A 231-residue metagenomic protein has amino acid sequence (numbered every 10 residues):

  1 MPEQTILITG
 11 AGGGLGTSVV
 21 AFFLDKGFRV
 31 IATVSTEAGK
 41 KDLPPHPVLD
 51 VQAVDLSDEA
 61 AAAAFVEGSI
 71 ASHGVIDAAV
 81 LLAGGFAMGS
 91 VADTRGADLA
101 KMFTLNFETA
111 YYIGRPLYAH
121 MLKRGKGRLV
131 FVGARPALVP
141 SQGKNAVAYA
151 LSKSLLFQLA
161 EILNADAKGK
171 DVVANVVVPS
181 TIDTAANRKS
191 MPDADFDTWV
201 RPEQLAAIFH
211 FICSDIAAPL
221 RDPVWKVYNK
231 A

Functional and structural regions predicted by a protein language model:
Q4, V75-I76, M121-A134, G169-V173 (+1 more regions): Active-site loop of short-chain dehydrogenase/reductase
T9, I76-G84, N106, F131 (+1 more regions): Rossmann-fold scaffold of SDR-type NAD(P)-dependent oxidoreductases
G12, G16, V20: N-terminal Rossmann NAD(P)H-binding glycine-rich loop of SDR-like oxidoreductase domains
H46-A60: Rossmann-fold cofactor-recognition segment
G85, A92-Y112, K126, V130 (+1 more regions): Catalytic Tyr-X3-Lys loop
L105-R124, A137, N164-A165: Amphipathic alpha-helical dimer-interface segment in Rossmann-like NAD(P)H-dependent oxidoreductases
R128-E161, A165-K168: Catalytic loop of short-chain dehydrogenase/reductase
G169-V172, V176-V177, T184, D193-A231: C-terminal helical subdomain
